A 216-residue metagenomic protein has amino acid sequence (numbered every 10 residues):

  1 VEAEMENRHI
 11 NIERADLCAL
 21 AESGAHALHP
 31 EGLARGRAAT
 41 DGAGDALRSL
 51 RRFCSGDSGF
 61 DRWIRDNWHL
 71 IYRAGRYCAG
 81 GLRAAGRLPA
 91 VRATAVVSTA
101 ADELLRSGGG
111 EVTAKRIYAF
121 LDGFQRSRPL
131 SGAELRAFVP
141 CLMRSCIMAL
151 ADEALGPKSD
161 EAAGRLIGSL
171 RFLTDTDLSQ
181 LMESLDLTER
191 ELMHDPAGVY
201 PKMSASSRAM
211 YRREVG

Functional and structural regions predicted by a protein language model:
V1-E4, R8, L20-A34, G44 (+2 more regions): Basic, amphipathic N-terminal segments
H9-N11, L17-P89: ATP-dependent phospho-/nucleotidyl transfer catalytic cores
A38-A39, S145-A151, D177-D186: Core structural elements
A46, A74-G81, E103, S107 (+5 more regions): Generic, well-ordered alpha-helical scaffold segments in large soluble proteins
D57, D61, S107-E111, R128 (+3 more regions): Short, charged/polar micro-motifs that form catalytic or ligand-binding hotspots
L82-L88, E153-L155, V199-S204: Short coil/turn segments at secondary-structure boundaries
T94-G132, M143-P157: Active-site activation/catalytic loop segments of kinase-like enzymes and analogous catalytic loops in related
A133, A137-F138: Short helix/loop segments within enzyme catalytic domains that coordinate or immediately flank catalytic cofactors
